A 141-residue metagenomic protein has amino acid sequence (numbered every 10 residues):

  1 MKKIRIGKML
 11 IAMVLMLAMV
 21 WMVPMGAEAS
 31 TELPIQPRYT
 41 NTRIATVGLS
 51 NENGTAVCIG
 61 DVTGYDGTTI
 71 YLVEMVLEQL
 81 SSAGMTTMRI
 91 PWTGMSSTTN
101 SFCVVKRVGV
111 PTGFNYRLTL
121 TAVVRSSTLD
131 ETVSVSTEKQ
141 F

Functional and structural regions predicted by a protein language model:
K2-E28: Sec-dependent N-terminal signal peptides of Gram-positive bacterial secreted proteins and lipoproteins
M25-F141: Mature extracytoplasmic or otherwise solvent-exposed domains
